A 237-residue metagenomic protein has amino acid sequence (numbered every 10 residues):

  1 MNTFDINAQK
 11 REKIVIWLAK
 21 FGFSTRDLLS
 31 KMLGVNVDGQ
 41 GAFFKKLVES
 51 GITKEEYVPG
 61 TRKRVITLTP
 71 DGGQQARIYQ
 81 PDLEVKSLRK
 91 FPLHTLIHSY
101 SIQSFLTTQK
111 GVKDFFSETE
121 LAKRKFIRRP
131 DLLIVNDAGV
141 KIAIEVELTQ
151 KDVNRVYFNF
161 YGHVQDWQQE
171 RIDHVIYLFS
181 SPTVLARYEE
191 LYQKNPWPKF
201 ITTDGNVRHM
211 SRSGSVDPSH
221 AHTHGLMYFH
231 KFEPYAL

Functional and structural regions predicted by a protein language model:
M1-K20, F158, Q168-H174, F179-L237: Non-catalytic C-terminal interaction segments of nucleic acid-processing enzymes
M1-L88: Nuclease-adjacent, charged terminal/linker segments that flank catalytic cores
L33-D38, K123-K125, D152-V153, V184: Acidic-and-aromatic substrate-binding clefts and catalytic sites of carbohydrate-active enzymes
Q80-K123: Acidic-basic catalytic patches of nuclease active cores, encompassing PD-(D/E)XK and other metal-cofactor nuclease
L106-I142, Q150-D152: Active-site metal-binding core of divalent-cation-utilizing nuclease and nuclease-like domains
V135, G162-Q169: Short, basic/hydrophobic alpha-helical segments
Q150-Y161: Active-site-adjacent loop/helix micro-motif of nuclease/hydrolase catalytic cores
